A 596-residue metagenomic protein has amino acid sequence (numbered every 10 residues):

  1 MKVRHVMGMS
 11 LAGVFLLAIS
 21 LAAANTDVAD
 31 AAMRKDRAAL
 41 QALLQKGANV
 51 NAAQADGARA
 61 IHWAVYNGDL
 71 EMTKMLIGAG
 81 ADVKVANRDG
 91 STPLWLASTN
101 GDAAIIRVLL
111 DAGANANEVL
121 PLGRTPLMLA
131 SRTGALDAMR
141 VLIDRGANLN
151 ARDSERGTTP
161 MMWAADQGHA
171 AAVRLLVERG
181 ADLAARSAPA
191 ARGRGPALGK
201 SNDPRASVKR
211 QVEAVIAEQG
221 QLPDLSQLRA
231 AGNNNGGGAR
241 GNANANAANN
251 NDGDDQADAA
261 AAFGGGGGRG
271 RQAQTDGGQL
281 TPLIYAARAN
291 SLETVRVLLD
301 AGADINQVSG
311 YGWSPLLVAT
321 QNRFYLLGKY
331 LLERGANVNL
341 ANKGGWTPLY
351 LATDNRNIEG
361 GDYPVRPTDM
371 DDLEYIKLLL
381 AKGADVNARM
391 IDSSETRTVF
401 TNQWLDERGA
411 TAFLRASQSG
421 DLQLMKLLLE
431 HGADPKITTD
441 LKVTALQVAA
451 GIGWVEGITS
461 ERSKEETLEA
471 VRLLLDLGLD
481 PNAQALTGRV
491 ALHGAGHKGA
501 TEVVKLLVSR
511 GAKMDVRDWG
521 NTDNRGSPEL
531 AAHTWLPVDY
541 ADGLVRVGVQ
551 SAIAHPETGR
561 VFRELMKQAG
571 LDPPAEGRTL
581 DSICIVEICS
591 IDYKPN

Functional and structural regions predicted by a protein language model:
M9-S20: Bacterial N-terminal signal peptides
D30-R34, W63-D69, L96-D102, L129-A135 (+13 more regions): Ankyrin repeat A-helix N-terminal signature
A39, E71-M72, A104-I105, D137-A138 (+8 more regions): Conserved ankyrin/ankyrin-like repeat signature
L44-N49, K74-D82, R107-N115, R140-N148 (+8 more regions): Ankyrin repeat domain, specifically the short helix-to-loop turn at the C-terminus of the second helix of each repeat
A52-A53, V83-A86, A116-V119, L149-D153 (+7 more regions): Ankyrin repeat boundary signal
D56, R88-D89, P121-L122, E155-R156 (+9 more regions): Ankyrin repeat start-site detector
R192-Q274, D581-N596: Disordered, low-complexity segments in secreted/periplasmic proteins that are enriched in proline
